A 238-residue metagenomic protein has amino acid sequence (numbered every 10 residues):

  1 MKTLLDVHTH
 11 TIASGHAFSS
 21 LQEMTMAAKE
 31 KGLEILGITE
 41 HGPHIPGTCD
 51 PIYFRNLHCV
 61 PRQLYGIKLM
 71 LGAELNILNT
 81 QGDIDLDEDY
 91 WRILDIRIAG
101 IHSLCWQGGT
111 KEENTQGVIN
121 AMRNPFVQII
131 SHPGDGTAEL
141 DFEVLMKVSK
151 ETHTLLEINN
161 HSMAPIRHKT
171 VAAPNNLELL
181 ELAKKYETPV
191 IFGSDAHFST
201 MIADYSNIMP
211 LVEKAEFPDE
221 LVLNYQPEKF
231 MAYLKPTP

Functional and structural regions predicted by a protein language model:
M1-K31: N-terminal active-site segment of His-dependent metallophosphoesterases
L4-S14, I38-H41, I130-G134, S194: Histidine-centered catalytic micro-motifs
G15-F18, T48-P51, E139-M146, I166-L180 (+2 more regions): Histidine/acidic-residue-rich catalytic or RNA/ligand-binding cores of hydrolases and nuclease-related proteins
Q22-L36, N56-Q63: Alpha-helical scaffold segments that flank or form the walls of functional sites
G42, G47-I158, E213-V222, K229-P238: Extended substrate/RNA-proximal surfaces in nucleic-acid metabolism proteins
L155-H168: His/Asp/Glu-enriched short active-site or ligand-binding loop at hydrolase and phosphoryl-transfer sites
T188-I202: Short acidic/histidine-rich active-site segments
